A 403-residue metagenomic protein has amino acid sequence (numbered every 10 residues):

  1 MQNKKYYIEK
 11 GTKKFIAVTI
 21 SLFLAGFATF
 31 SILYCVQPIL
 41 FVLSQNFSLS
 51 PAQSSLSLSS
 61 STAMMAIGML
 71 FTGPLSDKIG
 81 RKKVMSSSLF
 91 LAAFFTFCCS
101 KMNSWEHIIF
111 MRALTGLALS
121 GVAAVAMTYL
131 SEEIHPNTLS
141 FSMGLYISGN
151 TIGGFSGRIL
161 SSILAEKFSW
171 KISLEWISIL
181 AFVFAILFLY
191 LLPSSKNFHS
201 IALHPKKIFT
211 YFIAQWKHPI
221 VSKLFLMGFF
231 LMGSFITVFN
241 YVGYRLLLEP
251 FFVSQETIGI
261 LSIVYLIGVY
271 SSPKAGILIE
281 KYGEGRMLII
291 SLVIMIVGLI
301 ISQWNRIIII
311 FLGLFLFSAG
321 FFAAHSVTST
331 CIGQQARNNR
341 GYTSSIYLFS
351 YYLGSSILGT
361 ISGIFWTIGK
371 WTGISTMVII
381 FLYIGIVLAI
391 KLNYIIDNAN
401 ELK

Functional and structural regions predicted by a protein language model:
Q2-T12, P193-F225: Juxtamembrane intracellular "pre-TM" segments in multi-pass secondary transporters
A17-P51, T72, V238-Y244: Extracytoplasmic
S48, G80, K101-H107, A118 (+2 more regions): Helix-breaking motifs and short loop linkers at transmembrane-helix boundaries and internal kinks in secondary membrane
I67-E106: Conserved MFS/SLC helix-loop-helix module at the cytosolic interface between two early adjacent transmembrane helices
L91, F95, E106-L114, I308-L316: Paired small-residue
H107, P136, L145-L192: Helix-loop-helix hairpin linking two adjacent transmembrane segments in secondary transporters
M111-I152: Cytoplasmic helix-loop-helix junction between adjacent transmembrane helices in 12-TM secondary transporters
G285-T328: C-terminal transmembrane helical hairpin of 12-TM major facilitator-type secondary transporters
